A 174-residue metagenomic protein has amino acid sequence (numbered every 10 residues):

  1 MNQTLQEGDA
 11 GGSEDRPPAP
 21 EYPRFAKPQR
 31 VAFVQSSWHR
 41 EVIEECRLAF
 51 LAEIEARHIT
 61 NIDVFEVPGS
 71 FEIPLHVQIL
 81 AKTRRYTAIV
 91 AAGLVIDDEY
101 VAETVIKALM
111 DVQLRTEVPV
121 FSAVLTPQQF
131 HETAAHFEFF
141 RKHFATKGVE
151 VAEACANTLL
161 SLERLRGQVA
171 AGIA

Functional and structural regions predicted by a protein language model:
M1-K27: N-terminal amphipathic/basic leader segments beginning at the initiator methionine
E21-V64: Glycine-rich phosphate/diphosphate-binding loop of Rossmann-like nucleotide-binding domains
S37-W38, V67, L94-V95, V124-F130: Short, ordered loop/turn segments at secondary-structure junctions
R40, E44, L48, S70 (+2 more regions): Electropositive phosphate-/nucleotide-binding environments in soluble metabolic enzymes
E53-R84: Active-site rim loops that border cofactor/substrate pockets in soluble metabolic enzymes
V64, T87-A92, P119-L125: Short beta-strand segments at enzyme active-site cores
H76-Q113: Glycine-rich phosphate-binding loop
A102-A174: C-terminal binding/interaction regions
